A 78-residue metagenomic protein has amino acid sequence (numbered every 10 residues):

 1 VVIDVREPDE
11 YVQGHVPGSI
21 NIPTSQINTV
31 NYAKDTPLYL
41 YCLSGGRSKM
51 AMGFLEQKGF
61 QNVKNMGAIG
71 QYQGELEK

Functional and structural regions predicted by a protein language model:
V2-D4: Structural scaffold elements adjacent to functional motifs in cytosolic proteins
P8-P37, L43-K78: Rhodanese-like catalytic fold shared by cysteine-dependent sulfurtransferases and DSP/PTP-type phosphatases
